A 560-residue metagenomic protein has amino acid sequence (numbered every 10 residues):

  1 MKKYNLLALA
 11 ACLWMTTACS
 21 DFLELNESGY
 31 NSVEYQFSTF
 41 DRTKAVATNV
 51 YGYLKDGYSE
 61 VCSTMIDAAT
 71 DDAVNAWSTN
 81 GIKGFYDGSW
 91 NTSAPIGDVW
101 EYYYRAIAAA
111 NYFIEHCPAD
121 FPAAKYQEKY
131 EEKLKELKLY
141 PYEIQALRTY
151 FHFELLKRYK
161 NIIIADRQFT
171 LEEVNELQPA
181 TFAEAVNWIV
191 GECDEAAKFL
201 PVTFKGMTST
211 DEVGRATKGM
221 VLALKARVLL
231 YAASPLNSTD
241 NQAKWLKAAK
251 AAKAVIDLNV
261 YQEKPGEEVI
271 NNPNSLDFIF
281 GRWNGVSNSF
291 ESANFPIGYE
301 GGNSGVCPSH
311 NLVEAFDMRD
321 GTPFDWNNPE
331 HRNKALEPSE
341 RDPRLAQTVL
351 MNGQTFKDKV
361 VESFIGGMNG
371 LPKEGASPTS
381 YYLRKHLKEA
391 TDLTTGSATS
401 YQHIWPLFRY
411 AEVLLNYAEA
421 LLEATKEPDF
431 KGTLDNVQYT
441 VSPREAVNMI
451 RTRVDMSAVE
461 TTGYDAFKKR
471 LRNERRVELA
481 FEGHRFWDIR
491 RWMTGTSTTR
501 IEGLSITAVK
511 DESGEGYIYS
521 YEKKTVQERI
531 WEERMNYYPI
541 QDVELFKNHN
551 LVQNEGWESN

Functional and structural regions predicted by a protein language model:
M1-S28: Bacterial Sec-dependent N-terminal signal peptides
A18-F22, W100-A106, W188, E212 (+5 more regions): Long, intrinsically disordered, low-complexity segments
S20-I82, K160-I162, V186, C193-F199 (+3 more regions): An aromatic- and glycine-enriched ligand-binding surface/loop that stacks and positions planar moieties
D41-T48, G52-D56, S78-Y159, V174-N187 (+6 more regions): Conserved, well-structured interaction surfaces
G97, P343-N448: C-terminal substrate/ligand-recognition segments
E131-Y142, M207-M220, E268-I270, N436-Y439 (+1 more regions): A glycine-rich, coil/turn loop motif that links secondary-structure elements
